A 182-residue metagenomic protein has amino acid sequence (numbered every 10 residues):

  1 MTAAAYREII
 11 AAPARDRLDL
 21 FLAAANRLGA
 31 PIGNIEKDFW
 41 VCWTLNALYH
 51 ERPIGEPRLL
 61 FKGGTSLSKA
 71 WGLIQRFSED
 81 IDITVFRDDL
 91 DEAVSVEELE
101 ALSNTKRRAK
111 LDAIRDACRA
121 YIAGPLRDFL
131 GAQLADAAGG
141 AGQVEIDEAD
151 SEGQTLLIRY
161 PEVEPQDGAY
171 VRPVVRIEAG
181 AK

Functional and structural regions predicted by a protein language model:
M1-K182: Compositionally biased terminal segments of proteins
